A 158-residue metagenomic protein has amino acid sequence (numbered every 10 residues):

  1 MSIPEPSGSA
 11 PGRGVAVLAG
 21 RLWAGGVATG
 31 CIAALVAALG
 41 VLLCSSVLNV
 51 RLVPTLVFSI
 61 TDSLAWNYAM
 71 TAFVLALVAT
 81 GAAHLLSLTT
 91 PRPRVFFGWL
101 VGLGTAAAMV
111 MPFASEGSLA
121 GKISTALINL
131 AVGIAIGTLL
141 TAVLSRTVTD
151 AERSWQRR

Functional and structural regions predicted by a protein language model:
M1-L39: Cytosolic juxtamembrane helix and N-cap/initiation of the first transmembrane helix
A10-L22, V41-V50, Y68-G81: Hydrophobic alpha-helical transmembrane segments
G26-A38, A69-L77, V101, A126 (+2 more regions): Alpha-helical transmembrane spans of integral membrane proteins, capturing the lipid-embedded, hydrophobic core of TM
T29, A33, A131-R158: Membrane-water interface at the C-terminal end of transmembrane alpha helices
V36-L48, V78, A82-L86, A107 (+2 more regions): Alpha-helical membrane-inserting segments
L39-A72, M109-I128: Membrane interfacial helix motifs at helix-loop boundaries and amphipathic/re-entrant anchors
T55-A65, L85-R92, D150: Short juxtamembrane and helix-loop transition motifs at transmembrane-helix boundaries in membrane proteins
L77-L103: Loop-to-transmembrane helix junctions at the membrane interface
